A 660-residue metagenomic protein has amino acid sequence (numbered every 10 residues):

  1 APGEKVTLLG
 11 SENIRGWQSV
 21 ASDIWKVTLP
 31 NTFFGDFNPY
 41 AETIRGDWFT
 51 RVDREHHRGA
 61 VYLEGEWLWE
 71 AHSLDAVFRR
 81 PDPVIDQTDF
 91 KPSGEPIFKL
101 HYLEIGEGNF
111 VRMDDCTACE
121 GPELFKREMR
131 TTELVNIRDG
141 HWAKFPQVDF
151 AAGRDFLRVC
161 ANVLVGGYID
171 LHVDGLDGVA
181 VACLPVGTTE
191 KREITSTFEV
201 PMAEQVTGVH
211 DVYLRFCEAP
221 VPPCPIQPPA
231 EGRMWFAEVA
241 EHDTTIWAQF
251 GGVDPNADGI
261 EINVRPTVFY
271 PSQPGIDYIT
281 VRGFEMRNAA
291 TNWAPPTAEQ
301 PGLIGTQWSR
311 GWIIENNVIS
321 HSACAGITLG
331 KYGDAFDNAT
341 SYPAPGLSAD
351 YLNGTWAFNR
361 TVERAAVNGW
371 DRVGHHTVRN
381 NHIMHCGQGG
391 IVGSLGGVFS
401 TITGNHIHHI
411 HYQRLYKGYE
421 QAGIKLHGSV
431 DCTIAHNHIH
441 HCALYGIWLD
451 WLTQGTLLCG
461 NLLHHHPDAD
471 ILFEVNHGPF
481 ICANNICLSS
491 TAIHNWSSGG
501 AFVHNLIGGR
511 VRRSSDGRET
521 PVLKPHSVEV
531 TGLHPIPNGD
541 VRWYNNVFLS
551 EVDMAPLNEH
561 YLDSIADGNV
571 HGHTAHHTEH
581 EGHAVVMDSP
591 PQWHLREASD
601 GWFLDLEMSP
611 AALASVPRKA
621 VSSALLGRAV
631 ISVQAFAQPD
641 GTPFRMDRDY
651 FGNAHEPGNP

Functional and structural regions predicted by a protein language model:
A1-G106, V221-W308, I313, V318-H321 (+7 more regions): Extracellular polysaccharide-degrading/modifying enzymes targeting complex plant/algal/animal polysaccharides
V6, H57-G59, D155, V165-D170 (+4 more regions): Short beta-strand/loop motifs in extracellular/secreted proteins, especially within beta-sandwich accessory domains
L9, F156-C160, E199-P201, D211-R215 (+5 more regions): Residues within well-ordered beta-strands of beta-sheet-rich folds
L63, V173-G175, K331, H409: Residue-level signal for short segments within beta-strands and strand-turn junctions of well-structured beta-sheet
K91, H101-P222: Extracytoplasmic
P146-V148, A203, S272-P274, Q307 (+1 more regions): Surface-exposed loop and edge beta-strand positions of immunoglobulin-like domains
F269, T291-Q307, A323-H376, H382-S622: Glycine- and acidic/polar-rich repeat regions and solenoidal domains
P660: A short, polar/charged loop-to-alpha-helix boundary motif
